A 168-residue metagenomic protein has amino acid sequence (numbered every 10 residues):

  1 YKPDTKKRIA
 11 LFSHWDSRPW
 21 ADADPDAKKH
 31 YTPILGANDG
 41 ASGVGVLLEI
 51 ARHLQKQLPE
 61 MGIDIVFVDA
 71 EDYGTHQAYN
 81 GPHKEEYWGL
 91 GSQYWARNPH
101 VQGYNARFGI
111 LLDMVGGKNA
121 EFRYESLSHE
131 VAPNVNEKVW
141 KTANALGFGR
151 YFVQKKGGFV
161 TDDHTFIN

Functional and structural regions predicted by a protein language model:
Y1-P33, R52, K56: Soluble metallo-hydrolase cores and metallopeptidase-like ectodomains found primarily in the secretory/periplasmic
K2-T5, W15-P19, A70-G74, M114-N119 (+1 more regions): Solvent-exposed loop/turn segments at secondary-structure junctions within structured extracellular/periplasmic domains
Y31-N134, D163: Acidic/histidine-rich catalytic neighborhood of metal-dependent amide-processing enzymes
L47, V139, F166-I167: Structural element of the ATP-grasp superfamily
L58-D64, R150-G157: Surface-exposed patches in mature extracellular/periplasmic domains of secreted proteins
V131-Y151: Acidic, glycine-rich loop-and-strand cores that form catalytic or ligand-binding grooves in diverse globular domains
Q154-N168: Zn-dependent metallopeptidase/amidohydrolase metal-coordination segment
